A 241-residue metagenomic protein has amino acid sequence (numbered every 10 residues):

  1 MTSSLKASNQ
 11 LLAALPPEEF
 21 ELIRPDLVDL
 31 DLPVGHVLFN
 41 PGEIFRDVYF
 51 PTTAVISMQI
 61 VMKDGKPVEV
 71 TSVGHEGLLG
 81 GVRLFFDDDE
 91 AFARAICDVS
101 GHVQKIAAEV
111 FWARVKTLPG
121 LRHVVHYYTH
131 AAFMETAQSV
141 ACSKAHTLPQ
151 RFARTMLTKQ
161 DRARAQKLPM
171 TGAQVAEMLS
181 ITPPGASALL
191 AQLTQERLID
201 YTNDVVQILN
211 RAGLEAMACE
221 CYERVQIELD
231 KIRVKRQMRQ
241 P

Functional and structural regions predicted by a protein language model:
M1-P33, L78-L79, R83-F85: Cyclic nucleotide-binding regulatory module and flanking cytosolic helices
A14, S72, K105, P169 (+1 more regions): Short aromatic/basic micro-patch
F20, F111-W112, L214: A generic structural signal for short hydrophobic patches within well-formed alpha-helices
H36-V99: Cyclic nucleotide-binding regulatory domains
V55, G101-V103, V205: Structural motif
T71-H130, M134, Q138: Cyclic-nucleotide recognition modules
D98-S100, V115-P183: Polybasic "coupling" helices that flank or enter modular domains
L157-P241: Phosphate-/nucleic-acid-contacting segments
